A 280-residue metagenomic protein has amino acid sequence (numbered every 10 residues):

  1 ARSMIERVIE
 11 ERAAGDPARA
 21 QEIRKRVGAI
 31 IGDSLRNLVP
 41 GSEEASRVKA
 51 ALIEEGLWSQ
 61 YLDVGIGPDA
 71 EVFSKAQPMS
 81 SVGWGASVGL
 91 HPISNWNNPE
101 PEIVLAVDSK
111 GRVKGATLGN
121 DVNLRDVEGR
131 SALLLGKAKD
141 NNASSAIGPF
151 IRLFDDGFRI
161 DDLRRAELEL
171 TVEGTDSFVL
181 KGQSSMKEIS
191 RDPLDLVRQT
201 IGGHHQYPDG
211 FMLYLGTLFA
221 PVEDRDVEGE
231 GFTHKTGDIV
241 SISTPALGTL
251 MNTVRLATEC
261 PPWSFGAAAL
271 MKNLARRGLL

Functional and structural regions predicted by a protein language model:
A1-G174, G278-L280: Active-site microenvironments in enzyme catalytic cores
E100, N123-L280: Catalytic-pocket segment enriched in acidic/His residues
